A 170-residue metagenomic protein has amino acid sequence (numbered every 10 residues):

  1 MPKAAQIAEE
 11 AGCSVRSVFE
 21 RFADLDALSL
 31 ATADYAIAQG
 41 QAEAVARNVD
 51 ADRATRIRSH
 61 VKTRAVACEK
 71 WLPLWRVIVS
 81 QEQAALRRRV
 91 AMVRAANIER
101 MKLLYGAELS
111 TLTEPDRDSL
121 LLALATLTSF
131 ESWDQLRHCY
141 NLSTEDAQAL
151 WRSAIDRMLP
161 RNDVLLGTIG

Functional and structural regions predicted by a protein language model:
M1-P2, E9-E10, R16, A27-H60: Amphipathic alpha-helical linker/stalk segments
E9, E20, H138: Alpha-helical residues within the helix-turn-helix
R21-F22, A31, L150: Residues in the recognition helix of alpha-helical DNA-binding motifs
F22, V79-A84, L127: Short helix-capping/turn signature of helix-turn-helix
S59-K62, V66-R76, A85-L122, A149-P160: Amphipathic alpha-helical packing segments from all-alpha helical-bundle domains
L103, L121-L142, R157-L166: Amphipathic C-terminal alpha-helical segment
